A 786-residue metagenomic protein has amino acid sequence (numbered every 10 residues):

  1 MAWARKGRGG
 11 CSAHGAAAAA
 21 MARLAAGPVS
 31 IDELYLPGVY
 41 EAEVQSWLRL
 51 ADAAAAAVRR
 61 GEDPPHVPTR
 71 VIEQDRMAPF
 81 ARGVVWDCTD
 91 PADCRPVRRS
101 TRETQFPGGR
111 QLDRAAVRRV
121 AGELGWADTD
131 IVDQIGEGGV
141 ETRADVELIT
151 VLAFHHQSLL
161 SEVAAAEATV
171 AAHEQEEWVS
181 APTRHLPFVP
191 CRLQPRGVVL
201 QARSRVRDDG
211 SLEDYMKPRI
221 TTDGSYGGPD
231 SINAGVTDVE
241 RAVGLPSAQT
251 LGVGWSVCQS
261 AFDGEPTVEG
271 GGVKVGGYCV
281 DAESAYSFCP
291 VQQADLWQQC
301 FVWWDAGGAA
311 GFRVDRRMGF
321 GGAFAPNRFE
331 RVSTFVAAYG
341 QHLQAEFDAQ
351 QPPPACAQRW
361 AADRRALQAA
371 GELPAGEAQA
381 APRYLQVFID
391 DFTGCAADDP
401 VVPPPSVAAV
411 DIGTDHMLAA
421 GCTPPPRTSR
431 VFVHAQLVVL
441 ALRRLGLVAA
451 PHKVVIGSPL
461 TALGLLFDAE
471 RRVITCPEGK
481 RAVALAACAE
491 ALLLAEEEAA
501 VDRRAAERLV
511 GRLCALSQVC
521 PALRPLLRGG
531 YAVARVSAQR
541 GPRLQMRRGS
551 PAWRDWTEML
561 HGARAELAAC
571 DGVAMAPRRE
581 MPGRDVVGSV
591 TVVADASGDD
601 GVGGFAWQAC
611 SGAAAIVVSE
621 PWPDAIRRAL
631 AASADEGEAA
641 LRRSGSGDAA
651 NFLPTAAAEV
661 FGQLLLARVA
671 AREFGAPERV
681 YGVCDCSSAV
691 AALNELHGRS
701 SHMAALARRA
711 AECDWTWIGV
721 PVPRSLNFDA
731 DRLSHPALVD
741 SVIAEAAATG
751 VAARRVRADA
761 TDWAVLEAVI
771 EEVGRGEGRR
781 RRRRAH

Functional and structural regions predicted by a protein language model:
M1-H786: Nucleic-acid-interacting cores, centered on viral/eukaryotic replication and modification enzymes
